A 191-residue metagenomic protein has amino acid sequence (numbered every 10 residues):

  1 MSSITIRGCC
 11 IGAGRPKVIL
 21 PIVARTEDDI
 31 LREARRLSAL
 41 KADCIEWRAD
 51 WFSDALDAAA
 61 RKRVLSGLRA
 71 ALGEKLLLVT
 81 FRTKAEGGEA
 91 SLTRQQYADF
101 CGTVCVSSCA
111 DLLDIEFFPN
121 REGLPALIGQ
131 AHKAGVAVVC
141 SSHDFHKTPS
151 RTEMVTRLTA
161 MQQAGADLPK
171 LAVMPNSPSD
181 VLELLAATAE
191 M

Functional and structural regions predicted by a protein language model:
M1-R7: Short beta-strand/loop segment at the start of cytosolic alpha/beta domains
S3, R15-K133, S142-T148: Active-site beta->alpha loop and helix N-cap motifs at the rims of alpha/beta catalytic domains
R7-A13: Short boundary motifs at domain starts and secondary-structure transition points
G102, L112, F117-M191: Catalytic alpha/beta core domains of metabolic enzymes, predominantly
